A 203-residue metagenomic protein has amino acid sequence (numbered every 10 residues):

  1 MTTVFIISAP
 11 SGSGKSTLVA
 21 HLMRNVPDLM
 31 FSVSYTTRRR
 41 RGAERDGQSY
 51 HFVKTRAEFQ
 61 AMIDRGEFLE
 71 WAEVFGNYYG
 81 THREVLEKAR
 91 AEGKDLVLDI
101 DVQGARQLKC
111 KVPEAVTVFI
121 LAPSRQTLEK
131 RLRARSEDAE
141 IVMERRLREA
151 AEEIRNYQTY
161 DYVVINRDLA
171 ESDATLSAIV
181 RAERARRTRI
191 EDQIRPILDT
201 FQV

Functional and structural regions predicted by a protein language model:
M1-F5: Pre-Walker A (Motif I) flank of P-loop NTPase domains
S8-P10: P-loop (Walker A) phosphate-binding loop of NTP-binding proteins
S13: ATP-binding Walker
S16: Walker A/P-loop
M23-S32: Post-Walker A helix-loop "phosphate-sensing" segment adjacent to the P-loop in P-loop NTPases
T36-L96, Q103-R106: ATP-dependent small-molecule kinase phosphotransfer cores that center on conserved nucleotide phosphate-binding segments
R38-E44, E67, R90-D95, R106-Y162 (+1 more regions): A glycine- and Lys/Arg-enriched "phosphate-lid" helix/loop adjacent to the NTP-binding pocket of small-molecule kinases
A185-V203: A short, charged, Gly/Pro-tolerant segment at domain boundaries
